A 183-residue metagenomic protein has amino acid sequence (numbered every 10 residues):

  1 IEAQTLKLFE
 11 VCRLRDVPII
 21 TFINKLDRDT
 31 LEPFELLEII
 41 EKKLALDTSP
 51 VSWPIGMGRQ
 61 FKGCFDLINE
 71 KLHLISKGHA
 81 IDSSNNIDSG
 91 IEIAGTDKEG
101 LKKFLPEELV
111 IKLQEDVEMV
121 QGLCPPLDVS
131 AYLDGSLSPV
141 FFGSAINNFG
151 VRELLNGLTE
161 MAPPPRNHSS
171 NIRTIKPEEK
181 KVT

Functional and structural regions predicted by a protein language model:
I1-T183: Structural and coupling elements of P-loop NTPases
